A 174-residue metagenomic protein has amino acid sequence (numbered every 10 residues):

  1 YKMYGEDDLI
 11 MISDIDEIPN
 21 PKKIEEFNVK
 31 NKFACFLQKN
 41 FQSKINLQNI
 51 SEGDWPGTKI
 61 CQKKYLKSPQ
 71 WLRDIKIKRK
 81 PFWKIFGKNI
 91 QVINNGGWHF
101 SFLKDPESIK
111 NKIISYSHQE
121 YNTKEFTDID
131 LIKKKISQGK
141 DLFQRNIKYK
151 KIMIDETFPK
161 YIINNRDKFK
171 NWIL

Functional and structural regions predicted by a protein language model:
Y1-K2, D8, E17-L174: Catalytic-site signature of metal-activated, phosphate-bearing donor transferases, centered on the GT-A/GT-A-like
